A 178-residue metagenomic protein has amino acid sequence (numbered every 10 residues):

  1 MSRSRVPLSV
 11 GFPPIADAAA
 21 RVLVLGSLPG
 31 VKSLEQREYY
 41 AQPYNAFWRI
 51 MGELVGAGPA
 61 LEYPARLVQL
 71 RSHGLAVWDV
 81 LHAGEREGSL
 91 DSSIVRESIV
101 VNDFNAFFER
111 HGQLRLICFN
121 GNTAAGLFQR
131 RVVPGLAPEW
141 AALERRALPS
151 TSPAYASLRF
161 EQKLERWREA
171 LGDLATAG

Functional and structural regions predicted by a protein language model:
M1-D17, P43, G88-N102, R130-G178: C-terminal capping/extension of enzyme domains
A18-S27: Short, hydrophobic/glycine-enriched beta-strand segments
A19, Q113-R115, A142: A general structural motif
A20, H73-L75, L143: Change "...and in nucleic-acid phosphodiester-cleaving endonucleases..." to "...and in nucleic-acid processing enzymes
L25, C118-N120, L148: Short hydrophobic segments within beta-strands
P29-K32, A46, H82-R86, N122-G126 (+1 more regions): Short, solvent-exposed loop/turn segments at secondary-structure junctions
K32-V95: Short, surface-exposed acidic-centric catalytic microdomains
S72-L127: Internal catalytic-core helix/loop-beta-alpha segment that presents or stabilizes conserved functional determinants
